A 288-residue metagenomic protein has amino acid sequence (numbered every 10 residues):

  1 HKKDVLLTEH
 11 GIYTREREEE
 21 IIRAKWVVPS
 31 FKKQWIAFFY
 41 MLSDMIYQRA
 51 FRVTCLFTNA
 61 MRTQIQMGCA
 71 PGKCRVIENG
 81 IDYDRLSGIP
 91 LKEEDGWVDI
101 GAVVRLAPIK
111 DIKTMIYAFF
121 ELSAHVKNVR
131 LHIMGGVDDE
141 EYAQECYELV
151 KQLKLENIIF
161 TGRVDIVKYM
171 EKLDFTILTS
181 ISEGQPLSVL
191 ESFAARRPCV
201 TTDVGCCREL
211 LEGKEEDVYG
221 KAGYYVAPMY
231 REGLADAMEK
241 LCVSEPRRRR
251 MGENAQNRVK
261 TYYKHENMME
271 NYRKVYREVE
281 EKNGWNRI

Functional and structural regions predicted by a protein language model:
I12-Y13, K32-V53, M67: Membrane-proximal helix-turn-helix segments that form the acceptor-binding/catalytic region of lipid-linked
N59, G80: Carbohydrate-associated surface elements
I81, V103, R130-Q144, F160: Glycosyltransferase donor-sugar binding loop
K92-K110, I116-F119, H132: Conserved donor-binding/catalytic core segment of Leloir-type glycosyltransferases
A143-R163: Nucleotide-activated donor-binding/catalytic signature segment of Leloir-type glycosyltransferases, i.e., the conserved
I181: Aromatic "clamp/platform" in nucleotide-sugar-dependent glycosyltransferases that forms part of the donor/acceptor
P198-T201, G205-E212: Short hydrophobic beta-strand element within catalytic cores of glycosyltransferases and related nucleotide-activated
G213-R231, K240-E245: Conserved acidic donor-binding segment of nucleotide-sugar-dependent glycosyltransferases
